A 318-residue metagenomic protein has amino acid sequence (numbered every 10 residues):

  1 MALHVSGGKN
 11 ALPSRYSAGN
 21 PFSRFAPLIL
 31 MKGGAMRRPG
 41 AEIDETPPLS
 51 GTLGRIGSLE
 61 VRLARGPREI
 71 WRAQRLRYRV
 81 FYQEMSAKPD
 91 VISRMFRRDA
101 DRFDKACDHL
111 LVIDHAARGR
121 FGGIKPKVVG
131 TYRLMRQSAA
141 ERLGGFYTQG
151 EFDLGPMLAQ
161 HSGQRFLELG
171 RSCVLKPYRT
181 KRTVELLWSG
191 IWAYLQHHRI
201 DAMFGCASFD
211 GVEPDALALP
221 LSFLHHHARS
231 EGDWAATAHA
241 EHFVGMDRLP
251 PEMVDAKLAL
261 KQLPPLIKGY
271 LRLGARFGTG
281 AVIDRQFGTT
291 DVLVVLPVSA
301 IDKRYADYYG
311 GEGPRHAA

Functional and structural regions predicted by a protein language model:
M1-S23: Intrinsically disordered, low-structural-confidence terminal and linker regions
R15-P67: Conserved N-terminal entry element of GNAT/NAT acetyltransferase domains
L49-V129, R133-S138: Short amphipathic alpha-helix that is part of the acyltransferase structural core
C107-H109, T289-L293: Short hydrophobic/aromatic beta-strand or adjacent loop that forms the aromatic wall/cage of a ligand/substrate-binding
L134-R276, A281-T290, I301: Acyl-donor binding region in acyl/amide transferases
H197, G313-A318: Short, cationic low-complexity segments
A306-D307: Long, contiguous binding/interaction regions
